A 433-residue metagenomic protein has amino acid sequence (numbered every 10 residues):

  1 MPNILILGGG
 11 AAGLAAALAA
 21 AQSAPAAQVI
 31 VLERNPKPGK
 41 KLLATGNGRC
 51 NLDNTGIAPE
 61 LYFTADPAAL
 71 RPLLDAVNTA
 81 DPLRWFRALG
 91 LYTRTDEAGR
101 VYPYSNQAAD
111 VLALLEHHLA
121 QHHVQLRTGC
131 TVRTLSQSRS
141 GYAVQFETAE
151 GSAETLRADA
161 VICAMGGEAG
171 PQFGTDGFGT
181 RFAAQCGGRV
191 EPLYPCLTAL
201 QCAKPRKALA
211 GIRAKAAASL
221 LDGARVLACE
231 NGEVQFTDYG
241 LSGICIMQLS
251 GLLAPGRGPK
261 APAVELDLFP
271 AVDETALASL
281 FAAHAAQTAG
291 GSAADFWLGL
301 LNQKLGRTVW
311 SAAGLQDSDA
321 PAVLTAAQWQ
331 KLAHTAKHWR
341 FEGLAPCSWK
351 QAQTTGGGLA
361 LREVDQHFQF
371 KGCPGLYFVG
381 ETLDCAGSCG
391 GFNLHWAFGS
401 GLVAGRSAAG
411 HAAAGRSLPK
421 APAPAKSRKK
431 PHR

Functional and structural regions predicted by a protein language model:
P2-V31, A404-A409: N-terminal Rossmann-like FAD-binding beta1-loop-alpha1 element of flavoenzymes
L5-L7, L32, V132, T155-P171 (+4 more regions): Short hydrophobic core segments
A21-N47: Glycine-rich FAD pyrophosphate-binding loop
P36-P38, A44, L52, G56-P59 (+2 more regions): An anion/pyrophosphate-binding glycine-rich loop and adjacent beta-alpha core in soluble alpha-beta enzymes
N47-T95: Glycine-rich active-site loop/strand segments that organize a redox cofactor
T128, R307-A386: A glycine-rich dinucleotide-binding beta-alpha-beta segment and adjacent secondary-structure elements that constitute
T128-G141: A conserved short coil-to-beta-strand element within the FAD-binding core of flavoproteins
A160-R206: Glycine-rich loop(s) and the adjacent beta-strand/alpha-helix scaffold that form part
